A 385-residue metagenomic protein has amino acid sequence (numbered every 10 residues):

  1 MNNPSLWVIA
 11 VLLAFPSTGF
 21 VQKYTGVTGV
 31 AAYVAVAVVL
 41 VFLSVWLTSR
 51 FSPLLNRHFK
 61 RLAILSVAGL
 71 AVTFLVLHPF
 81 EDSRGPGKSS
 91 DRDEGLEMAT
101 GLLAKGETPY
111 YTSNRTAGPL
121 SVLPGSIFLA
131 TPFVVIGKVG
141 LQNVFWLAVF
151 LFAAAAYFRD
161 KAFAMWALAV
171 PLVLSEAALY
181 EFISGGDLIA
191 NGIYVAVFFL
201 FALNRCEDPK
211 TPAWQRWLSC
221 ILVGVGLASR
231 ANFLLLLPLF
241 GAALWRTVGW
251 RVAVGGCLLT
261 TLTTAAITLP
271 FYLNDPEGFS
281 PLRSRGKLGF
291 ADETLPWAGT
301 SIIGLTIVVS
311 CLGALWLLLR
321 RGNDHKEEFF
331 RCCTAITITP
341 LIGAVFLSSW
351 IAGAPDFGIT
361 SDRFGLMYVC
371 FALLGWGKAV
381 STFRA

Functional and structural regions predicted by a protein language model:
M1-L77, N323-I336, L374-A385: Start-transfer (signal-anchor) and selected internal transmembrane alpha helices of multi-pass inner/ER membrane
F15-V21, G249-S348: Membrane-lumen/periplasm interface segments of specific transmembrane helices in polyprenyl phosphate-linked
V21-T28, L75-R92, L269-L282, W350-G358: Helix-to-loop transition at the C-terminal end of transmembrane segments
V67-G140: Intramembrane catalytic core of multi-pass membrane enzymes that act on lipidic substrates
I127-F128, A167-I193: Aromatic- and kink-enriched transmembrane "portal" helix at the membrane-lumen/periplasm boundary that abuts
T131, E176-A178, Q215-A242, A266: Membrane-interface alpha helices of multi-pass inner-membrane proteins
V139-A164, E176: Transmembrane-helix motifs of polytopic, lipid-linked glycan transferases
A196-G224: Short hydrophobic alpha-helices at membrane interfaces in multi-pass membrane enzymes
